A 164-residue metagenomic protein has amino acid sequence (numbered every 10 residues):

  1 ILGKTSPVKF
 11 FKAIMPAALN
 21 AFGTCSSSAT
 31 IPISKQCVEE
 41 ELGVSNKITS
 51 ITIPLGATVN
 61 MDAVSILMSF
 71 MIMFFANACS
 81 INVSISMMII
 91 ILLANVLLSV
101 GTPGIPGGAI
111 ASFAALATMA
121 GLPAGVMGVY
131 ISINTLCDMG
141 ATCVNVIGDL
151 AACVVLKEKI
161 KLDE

Functional and structural regions predicted by a protein language model:
I1-F10: Signature of multi-pass transmembrane helix bundles
I1-L2, E41, A78, M119: Alpha-helical structural context
S6-P7, T24, T102-P103: A short, ordered amphipathic alpha-helix with a cationic face
K12-M15, L19, G23, C137 (+1 more regions): Membrane-interacting alpha-helical segments
P16-S99, C153, E164: Helix-loop-helix junctions within the multi-pass membrane cores of secondary transporters/permeases
S69-E164: Transmembrane alpha-helical segments and their short flanking loops that form helix-hairpins/helix-helix interfaces
